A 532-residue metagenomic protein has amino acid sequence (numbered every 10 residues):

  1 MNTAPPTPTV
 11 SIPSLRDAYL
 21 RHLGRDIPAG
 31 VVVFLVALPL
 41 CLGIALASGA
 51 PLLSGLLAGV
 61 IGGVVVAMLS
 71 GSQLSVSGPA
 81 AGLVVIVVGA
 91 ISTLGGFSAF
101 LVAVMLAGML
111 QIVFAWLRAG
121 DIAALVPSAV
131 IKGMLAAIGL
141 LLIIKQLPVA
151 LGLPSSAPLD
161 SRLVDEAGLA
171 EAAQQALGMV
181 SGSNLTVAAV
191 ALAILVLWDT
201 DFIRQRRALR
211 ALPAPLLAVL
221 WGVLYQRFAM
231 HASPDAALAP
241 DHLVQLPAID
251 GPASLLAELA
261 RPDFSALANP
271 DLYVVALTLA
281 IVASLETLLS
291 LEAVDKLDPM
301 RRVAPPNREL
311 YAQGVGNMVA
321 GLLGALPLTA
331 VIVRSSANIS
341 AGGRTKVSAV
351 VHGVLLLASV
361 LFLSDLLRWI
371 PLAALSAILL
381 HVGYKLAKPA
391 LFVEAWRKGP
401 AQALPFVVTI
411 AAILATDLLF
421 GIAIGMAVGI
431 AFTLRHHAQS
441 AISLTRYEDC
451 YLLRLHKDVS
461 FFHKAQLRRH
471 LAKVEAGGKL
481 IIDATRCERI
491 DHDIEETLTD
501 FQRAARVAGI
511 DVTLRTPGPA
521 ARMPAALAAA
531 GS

Functional and structural regions predicted by a protein language model:
N2-G30, G95-R301, D365-L372, S376-I413 (+1 more regions): Core transmembrane helix bundle of multi-pass membrane transport proteins
L15, Y19-P28, V36, L40-Q73 (+1 more regions): Membrane-embedded helical hairpins/re-entrant loop segments and their flanking transmembrane helices within multi-pass
G30-A37, L53-G59, S77-G82, T186-A188 (+4 more regions): Short hydrophobic alpha-helical membrane-embedded segments
C41-G43, G63-S72, I86, A90 (+8 more regions): Alpha-helical transmembrane segments of multipass membrane proteins
M68-G78, D201-A208, S340-K346, P389-R397: Membrane-helix interface "capping/anchor" motifs
L69, G82-V104: Membrane-embedded helix boundary and interhelical linker motif in transport proteins
G78, L101-A119, A123-V126, L135 (+2 more regions): Helix-loop-helix junctions within the multi-pass membrane cores of secondary transporters/permeases
K385-G531: The feature marks cytosolic C-terminal regulatory regions of anion transporters and related permeases
